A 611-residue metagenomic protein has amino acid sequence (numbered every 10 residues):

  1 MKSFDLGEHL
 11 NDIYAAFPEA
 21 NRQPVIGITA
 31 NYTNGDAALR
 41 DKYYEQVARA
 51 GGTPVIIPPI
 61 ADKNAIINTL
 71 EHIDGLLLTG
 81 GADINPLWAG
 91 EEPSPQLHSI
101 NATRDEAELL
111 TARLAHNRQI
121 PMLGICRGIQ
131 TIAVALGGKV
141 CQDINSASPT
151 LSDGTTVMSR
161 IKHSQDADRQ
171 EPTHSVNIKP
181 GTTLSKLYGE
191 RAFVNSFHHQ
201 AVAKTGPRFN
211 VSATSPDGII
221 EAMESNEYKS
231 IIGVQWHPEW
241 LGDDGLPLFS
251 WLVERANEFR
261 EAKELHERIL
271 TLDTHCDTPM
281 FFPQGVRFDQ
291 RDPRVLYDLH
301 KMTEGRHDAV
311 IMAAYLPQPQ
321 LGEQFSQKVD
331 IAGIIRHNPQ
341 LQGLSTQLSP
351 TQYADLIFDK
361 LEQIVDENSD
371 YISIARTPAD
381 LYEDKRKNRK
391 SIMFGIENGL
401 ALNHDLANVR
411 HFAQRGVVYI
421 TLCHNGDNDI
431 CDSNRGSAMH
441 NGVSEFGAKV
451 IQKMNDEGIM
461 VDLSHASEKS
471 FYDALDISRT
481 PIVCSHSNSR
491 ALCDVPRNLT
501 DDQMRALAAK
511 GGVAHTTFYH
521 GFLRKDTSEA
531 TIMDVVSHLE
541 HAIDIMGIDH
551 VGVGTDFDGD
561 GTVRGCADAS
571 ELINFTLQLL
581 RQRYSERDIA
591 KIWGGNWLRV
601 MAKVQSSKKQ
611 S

Functional and structural regions predicted by a protein language model:
M1-I125, V134-A135, C141, N145-L187 (+6 more regions): N-terminal beta1-alpha1 cap of cysteine-dependent amidohydrolase-like domains
I28, L77-L78, M312, L422 (+1 more regions): Redox-cofactor binding/interface segments in oxidoreductases and associated redox assembly factors
R118-I120, K390, I459, T480 (+1 more regions): A short helix->loop->beta-strand "cap" motif at the edges of active sites that frequently abuts
V194-A201, G233-P238, T271-T278, A466 (+1 more regions): Histidine-centered catalytic micro-motifs
R208, N226-I231, D384-R389: Beta-strand-turn-beta hairpins that frame and shape the catalytic cleft of phosphate-ester-processing enzymes
E261-M439, D494-V553, F557-S611: N-terminal hydrophobic targeting/anchoring segments and the immediately downstream early-domain regions of hydrolases
L400-N403, H411-R497: Divalent metal-binding pocket/active-site signature
